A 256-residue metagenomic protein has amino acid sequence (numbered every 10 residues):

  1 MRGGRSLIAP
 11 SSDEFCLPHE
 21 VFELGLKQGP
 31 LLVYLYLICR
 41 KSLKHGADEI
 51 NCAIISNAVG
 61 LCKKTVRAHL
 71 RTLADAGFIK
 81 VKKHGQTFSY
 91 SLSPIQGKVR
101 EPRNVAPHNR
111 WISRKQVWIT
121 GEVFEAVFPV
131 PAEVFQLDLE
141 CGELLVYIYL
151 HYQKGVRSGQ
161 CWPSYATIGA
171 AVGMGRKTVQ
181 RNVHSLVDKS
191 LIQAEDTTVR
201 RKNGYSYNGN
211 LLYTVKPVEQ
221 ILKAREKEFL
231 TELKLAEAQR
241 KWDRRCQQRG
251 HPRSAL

Functional and structural regions predicted by a protein language model:
M1-L256: Electropositive, intrinsically flexible nucleic-acid-contacting patches
